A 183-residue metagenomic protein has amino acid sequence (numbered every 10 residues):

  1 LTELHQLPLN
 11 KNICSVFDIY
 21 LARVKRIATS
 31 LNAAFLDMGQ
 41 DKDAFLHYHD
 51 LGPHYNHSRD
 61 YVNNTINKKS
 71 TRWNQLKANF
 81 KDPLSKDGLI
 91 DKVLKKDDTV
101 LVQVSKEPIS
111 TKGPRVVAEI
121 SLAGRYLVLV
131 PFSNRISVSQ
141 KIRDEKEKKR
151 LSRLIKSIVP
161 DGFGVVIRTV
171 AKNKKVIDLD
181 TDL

Functional and structural regions predicted by a protein language model:
L1-L183: Single-stranded RNA-binding surfaces
